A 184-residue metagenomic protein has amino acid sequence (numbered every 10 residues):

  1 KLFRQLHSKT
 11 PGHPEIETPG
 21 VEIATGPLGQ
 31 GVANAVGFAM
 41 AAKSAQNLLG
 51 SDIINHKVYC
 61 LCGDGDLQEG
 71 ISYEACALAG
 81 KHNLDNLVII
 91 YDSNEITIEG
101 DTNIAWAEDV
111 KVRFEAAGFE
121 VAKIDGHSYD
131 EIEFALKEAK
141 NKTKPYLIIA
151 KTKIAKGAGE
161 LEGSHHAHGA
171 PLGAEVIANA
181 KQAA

Functional and structural regions predicted by a protein language model:
K1: Carboxylate/His-rich catalytic cores and anion/metal-binding grooves
Q5-H7: Short glycine-enriched loops at secondary-structure junctions
K9, P14-E17, V21-A184: Glycine-rich ThDP/TPP pyrophosphate-binding loop and its adjacent helix/strand module within ThDP-dependent enzymes
